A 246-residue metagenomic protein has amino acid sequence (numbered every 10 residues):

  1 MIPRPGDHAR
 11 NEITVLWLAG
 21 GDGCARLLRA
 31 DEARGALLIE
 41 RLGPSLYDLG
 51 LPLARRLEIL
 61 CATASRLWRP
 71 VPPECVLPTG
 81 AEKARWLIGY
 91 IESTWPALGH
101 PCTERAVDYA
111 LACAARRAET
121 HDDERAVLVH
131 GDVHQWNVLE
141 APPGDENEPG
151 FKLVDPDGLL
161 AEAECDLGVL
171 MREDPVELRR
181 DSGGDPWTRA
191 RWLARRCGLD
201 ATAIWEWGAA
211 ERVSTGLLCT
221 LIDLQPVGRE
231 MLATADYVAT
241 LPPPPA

Functional and structural regions predicted by a protein language model:
M1-L67: A conserved alpha-helical element in kinase catalytic cores
G23, L37, V127, G150-K152 (+1 more regions): Protein kinase-like catalytic core scaffold
P72-H130, A141-P149, R195: An alpha-helical support segment within catalytic cores of ATP-dependent transferases
H134-W136, E140: Catalytic-loop Lys-Pro-X-Asn motif of eukaryotic-like protein kinases
E140-R191, R195-G198, E206, R229-T234 (+1 more regions): Active-site Asp-x-Gly
W207-V213: Small/polar glycine-rich anion-binding or flexible loop at a beta-alpha turn
T215-A246: ATP/Mg2+ or Mg2+-diphosphate-binding catalytic cores that bind nucleotide phosphates or diphosphates via glycine-rich
